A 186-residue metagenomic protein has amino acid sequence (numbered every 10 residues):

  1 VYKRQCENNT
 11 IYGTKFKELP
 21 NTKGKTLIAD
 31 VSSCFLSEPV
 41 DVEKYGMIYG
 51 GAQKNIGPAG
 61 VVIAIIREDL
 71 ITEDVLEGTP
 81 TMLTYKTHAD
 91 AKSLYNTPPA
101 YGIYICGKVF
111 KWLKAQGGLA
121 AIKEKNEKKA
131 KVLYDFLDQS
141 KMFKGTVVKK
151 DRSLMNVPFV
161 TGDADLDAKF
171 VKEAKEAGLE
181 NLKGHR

Functional and structural regions predicted by a protein language model:
V1-Q5: Conserved small/polar residues in nucleotide/adenosyl-binding loops
N8-Y12, S32-F35, V40, Q53-I56 (+1 more regions): Short acidic/polar capping segments at secondary-structure boundaries
T14-E43: Catalytic PLP-binding core of fold-type I/II PLP enzymes
I28, V42-Q53, V62: Conserved active-site segment immediately N-terminal to the catalytic lysine that forms the internal aldimine
M47, V61-I65, N156-P158: Conserved hydrophobic/aromatic beta-strand scaffold that supports enzyme active sites
M47-G51, D90-S93, S140-K144: Glycine-rich, charged/polar anion/phosphate-binding loops that engage phosphate groups from diverse ligands
A52-Y134: Active-site C-terminal subdomain of aminotransferase-like
D138, M142-R186: Conserved C-terminal alpha-helix-loop-beta "cap" of PLP-dependent enzymes that closes/shapes the active-site mouth
